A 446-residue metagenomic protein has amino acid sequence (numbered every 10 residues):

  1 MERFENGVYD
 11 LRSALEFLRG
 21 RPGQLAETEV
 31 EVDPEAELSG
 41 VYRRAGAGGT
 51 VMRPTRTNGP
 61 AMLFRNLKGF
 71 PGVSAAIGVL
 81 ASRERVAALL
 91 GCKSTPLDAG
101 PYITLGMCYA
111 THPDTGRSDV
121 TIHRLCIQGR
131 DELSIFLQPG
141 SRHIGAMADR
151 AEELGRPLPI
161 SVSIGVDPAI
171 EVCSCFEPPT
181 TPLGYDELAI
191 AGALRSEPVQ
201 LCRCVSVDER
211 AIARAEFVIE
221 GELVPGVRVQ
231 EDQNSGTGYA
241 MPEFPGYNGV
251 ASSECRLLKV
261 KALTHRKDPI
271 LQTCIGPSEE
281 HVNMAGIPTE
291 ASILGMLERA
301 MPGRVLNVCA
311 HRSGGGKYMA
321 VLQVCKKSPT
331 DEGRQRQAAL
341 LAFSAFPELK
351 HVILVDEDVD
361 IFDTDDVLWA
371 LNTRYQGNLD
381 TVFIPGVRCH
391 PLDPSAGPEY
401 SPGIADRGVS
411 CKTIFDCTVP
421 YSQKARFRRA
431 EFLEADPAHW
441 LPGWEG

Functional and structural regions predicted by a protein language model:
M1-G446: Non-catalytic, beta-rich accessory domains that mediate macromolecular interactions or localization
